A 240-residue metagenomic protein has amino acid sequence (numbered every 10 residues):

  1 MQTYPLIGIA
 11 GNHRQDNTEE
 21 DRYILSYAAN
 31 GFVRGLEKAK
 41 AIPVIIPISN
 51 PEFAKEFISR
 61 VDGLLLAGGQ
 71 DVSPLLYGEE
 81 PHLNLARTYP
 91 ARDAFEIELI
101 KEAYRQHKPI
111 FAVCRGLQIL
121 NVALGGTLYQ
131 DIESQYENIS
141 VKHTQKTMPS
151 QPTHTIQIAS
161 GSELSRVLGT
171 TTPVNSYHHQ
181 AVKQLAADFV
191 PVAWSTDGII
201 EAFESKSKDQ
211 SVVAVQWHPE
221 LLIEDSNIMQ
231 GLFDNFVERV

Functional and structural regions predicted by a protein language model:
M1-F111, V122, Y129, E133-S165 (+6 more regions): N-terminal beta1-alpha1 cap of cysteine-dependent amidohydrolase-like domains
C114: Conserved G/P- and acidic residue-centered "switch" motifs that form tight phosphate/ATP-binding loops in soluble
L117-L120: Hydrophobic, aromatic-enriched interface-forming segments
V213-Q216: Active-site-proximal beta-strand elements of phosphoester/diester hydrolases
